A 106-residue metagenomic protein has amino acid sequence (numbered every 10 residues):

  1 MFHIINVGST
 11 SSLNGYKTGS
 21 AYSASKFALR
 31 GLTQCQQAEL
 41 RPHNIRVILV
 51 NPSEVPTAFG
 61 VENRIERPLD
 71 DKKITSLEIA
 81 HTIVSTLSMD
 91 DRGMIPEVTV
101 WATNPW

Functional and structural regions predicted by a protein language model:
S9: Residue(s) in the substrate-gating loop at a strand-loop-helix junction that position the organic substrate next
N14, C35-I45: Active-site-adjacent segment of SDR/Rossmann-fold oxidoreductases
N14-S20: Active-site loop immediately N-terminal to the catalytic Tyr-X3-Lys motif of short-chain dehydrogenase/reductase
S25: Active-site helix of classical SDR
R30, H43-I48, P96: Rossmann-like NAD(H)/NADP(H) cofactor-binding core
I45, N51-R64: Short beta-loop-alpha junction of Rossmann-like oxidoreductase domains
L49-V50, I65-W106: C-terminal helical subdomain
